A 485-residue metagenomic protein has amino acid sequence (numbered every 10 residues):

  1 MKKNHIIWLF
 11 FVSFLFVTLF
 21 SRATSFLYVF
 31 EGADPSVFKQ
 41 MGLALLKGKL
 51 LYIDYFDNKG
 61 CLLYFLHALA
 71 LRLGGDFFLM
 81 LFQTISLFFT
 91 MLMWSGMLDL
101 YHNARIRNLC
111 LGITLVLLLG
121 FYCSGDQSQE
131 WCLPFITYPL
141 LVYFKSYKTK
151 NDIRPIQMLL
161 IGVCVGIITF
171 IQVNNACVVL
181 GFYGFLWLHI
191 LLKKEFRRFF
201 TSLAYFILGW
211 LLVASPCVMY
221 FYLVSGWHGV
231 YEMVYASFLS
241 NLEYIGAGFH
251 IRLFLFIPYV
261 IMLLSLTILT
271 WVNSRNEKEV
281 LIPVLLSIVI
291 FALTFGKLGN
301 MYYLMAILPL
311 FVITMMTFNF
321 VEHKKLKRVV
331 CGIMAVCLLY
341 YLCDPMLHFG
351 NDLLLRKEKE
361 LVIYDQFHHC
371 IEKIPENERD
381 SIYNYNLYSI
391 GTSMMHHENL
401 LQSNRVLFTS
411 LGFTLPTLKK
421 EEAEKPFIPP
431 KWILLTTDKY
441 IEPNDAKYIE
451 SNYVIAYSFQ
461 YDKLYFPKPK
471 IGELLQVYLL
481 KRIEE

Functional and structural regions predicted by a protein language model:
S25-M41, Y52-L69, F77, S225-G226 (+1 more regions): Extracytoplasmic catalytic/substrate-binding loops of multi-pass membrane glycan-assembly enzymes
F77, L81-N103, Y138, V142: Transmembrane-helix motifs of polytopic, lipid-linked glycan transferases
M91-L92, L255-I290, I313: Hydrophobic, aromatic-rich transmembrane alpha-helices and their immediate juxtamembrane boundary segments
D99-H102, T137-L160, S265-E279, F318-N319: Membrane-interface transmembrane helices that cradle and orient dolichyl/undecaprenyl
Y122-C132, N300-Y303: Short acidic/glycine- and proline-prone juxtamembrane loop motifs at membrane-interface regions of multi-pass membrane
P155-V173, V179-G184, L212, L286-F295: Membrane-interface alpha helices of multi-pass inner-membrane proteins
C177, G296-V329: Hydrophobic/aromatic-rich transmembrane helices and adjacent perimembrane loops
K359-T414, K420-E442: Short periplasmic/luminal acceptor-recognition loop of GT-C membrane glycosyltransferases, typified by
